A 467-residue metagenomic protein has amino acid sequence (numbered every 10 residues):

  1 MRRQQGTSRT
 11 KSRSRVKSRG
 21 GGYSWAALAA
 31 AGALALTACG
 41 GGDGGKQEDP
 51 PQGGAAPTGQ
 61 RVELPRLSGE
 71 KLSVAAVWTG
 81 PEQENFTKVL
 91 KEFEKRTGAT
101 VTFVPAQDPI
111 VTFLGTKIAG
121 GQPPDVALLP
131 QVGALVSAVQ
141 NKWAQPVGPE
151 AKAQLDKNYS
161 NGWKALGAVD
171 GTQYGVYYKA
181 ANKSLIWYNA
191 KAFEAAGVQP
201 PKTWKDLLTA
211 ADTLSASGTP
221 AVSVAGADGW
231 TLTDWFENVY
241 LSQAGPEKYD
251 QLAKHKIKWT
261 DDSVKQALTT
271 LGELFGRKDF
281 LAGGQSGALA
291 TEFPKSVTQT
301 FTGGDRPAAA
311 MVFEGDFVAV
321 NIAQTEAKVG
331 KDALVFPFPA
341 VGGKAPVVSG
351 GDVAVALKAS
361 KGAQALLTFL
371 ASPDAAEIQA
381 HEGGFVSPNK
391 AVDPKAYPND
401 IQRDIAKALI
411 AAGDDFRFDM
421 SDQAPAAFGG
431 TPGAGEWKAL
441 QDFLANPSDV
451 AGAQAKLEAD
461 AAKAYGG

Functional and structural regions predicted by a protein language model:
M1-L72, A462-G467: Short, low-complexity disordered leader/linker segments with a strong preference for bacterial N-terminal type II
R2-R3, F385-V386, K390-V392, A406-A462: C-terminal capping/gating helix-and-loop segments adjacent to ligand/active sites or protein-protein/ligand interfaces
A56-R66, V132-S184: Hinge/lid segment of periplasmic solute-binding proteins
K91-Y159, E194-K202, G303, A308-M311 (+2 more regions): Extracytoplasmic "Venus flytrap"/periplasmic binding protein-like
T116-K117, P124-D125, L155-K191, P220-S223 (+2 more regions): A structural signal for short loop-to-beta-strand junctions that line the ligand-binding cleft of periplasmic/secreted
A138-K142, W163-K202, A227-L252, V348-A354 (+1 more regions): Periplasmic solute-binding protein
P246-Q324: Extracytoplasmic ligand-binding clamshell segments of periplasmic binding protein
F317-V386: Extracytoplasmic/periplasmic substrate-recognition and gating elements
